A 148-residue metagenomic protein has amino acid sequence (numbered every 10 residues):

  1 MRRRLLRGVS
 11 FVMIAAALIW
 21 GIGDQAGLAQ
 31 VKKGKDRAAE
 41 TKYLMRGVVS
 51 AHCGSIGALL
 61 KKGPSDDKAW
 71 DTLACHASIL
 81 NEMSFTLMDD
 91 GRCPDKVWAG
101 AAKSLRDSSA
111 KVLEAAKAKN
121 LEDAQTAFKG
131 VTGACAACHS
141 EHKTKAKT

Functional and structural regions predicted by a protein language model:
M1-I14, W20-I22: Bacterial N-terminal signal peptides that target proteins for export
R4-L5, A17, G27, I79: Acidic/proline-rich low-complexity IDRs
I19-V31: Intrinsically disordered, low-complexity linker/tail regions enriched in Pro/Ser/Thr and polar/acidic residues
L28-T148: Sequence context surrounding c-type heme c attachment/ligation sites in exported
